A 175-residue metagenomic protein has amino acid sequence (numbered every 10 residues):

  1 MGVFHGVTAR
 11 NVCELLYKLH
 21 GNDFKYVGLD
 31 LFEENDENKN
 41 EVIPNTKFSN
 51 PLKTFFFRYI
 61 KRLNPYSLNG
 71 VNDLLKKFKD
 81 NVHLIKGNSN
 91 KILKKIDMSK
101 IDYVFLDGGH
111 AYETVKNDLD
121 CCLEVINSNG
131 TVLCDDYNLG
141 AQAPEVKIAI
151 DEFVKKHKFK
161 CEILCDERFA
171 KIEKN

Functional and structural regions predicted by a protein language model:
M1-N175: S-adenosylmethionine/decaboxylated-SAM
